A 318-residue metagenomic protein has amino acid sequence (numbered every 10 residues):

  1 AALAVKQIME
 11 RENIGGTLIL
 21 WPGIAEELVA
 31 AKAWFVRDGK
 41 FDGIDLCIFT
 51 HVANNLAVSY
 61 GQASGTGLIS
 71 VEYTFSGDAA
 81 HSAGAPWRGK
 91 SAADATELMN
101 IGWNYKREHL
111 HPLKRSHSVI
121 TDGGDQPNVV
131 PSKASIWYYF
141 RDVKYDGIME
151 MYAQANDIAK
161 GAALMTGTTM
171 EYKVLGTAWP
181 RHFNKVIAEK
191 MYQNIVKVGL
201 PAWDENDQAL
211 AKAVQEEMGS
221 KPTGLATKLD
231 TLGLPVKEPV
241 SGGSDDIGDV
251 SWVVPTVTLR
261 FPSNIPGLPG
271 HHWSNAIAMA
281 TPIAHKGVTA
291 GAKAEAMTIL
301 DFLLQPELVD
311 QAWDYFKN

Functional and structural regions predicted by a protein language model:
A1-A2: DPxDG-like acidic metal-binding loop motif
V5, M9-P131, R141: Histidine/acidic-residue-rich, glycine-tolerant segments that coordinate divalent metal ions
A93-N318: Metal-dependent amide/peptide-bond hydrolase catalytic core, centered on the "pita-bread" metallohydrolase fold
